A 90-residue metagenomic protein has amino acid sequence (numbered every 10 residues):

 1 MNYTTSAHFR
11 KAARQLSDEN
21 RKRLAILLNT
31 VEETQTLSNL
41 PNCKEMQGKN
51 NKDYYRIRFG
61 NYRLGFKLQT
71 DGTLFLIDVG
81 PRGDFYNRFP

Functional and structural regions predicted by a protein language model:
M1, Q35-T36, Q69: Non-catalytic effector/regulatory segments
M1-L28: Arg/Lys-rich, positively charged N-terminal/basic patches that mediate binding to nucleic acids
N2-Y3, Y55-I57: Residues that recognize and position ribonucleotide moieties
S6, N51, V79-R82: ATP/adenylate-binding site constellation spanning eukaryotic-like Ser/Thr protein kinases, ABC-transporter
K11, S38-P41, G80, D84: Residue-level signal for pocket-adjacent positions within structured domains
Q15, R21, F59-R63, K67-P90: Enriched for short, Lys/Arg-rich terminal
L27-V31, R82: Conserved short hydrophobic interaction patches
T30-R56: A short, surface-exposed loop/turn module that caps and links secondary-structure elements
